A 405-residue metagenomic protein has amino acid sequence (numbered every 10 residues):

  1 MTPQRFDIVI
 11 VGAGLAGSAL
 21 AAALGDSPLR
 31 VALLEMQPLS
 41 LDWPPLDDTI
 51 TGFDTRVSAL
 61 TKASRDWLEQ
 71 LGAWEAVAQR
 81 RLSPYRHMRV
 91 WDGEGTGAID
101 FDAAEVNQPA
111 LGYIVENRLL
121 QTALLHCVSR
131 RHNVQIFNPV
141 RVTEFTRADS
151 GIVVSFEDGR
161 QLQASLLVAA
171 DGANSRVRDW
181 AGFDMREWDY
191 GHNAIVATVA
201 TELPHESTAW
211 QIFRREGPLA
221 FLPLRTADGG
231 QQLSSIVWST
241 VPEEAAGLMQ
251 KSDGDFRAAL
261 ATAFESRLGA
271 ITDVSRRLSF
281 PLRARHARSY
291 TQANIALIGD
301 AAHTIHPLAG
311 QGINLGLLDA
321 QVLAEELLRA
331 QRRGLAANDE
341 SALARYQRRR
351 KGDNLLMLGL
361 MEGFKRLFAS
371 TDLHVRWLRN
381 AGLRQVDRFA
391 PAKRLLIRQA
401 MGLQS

Functional and structural regions predicted by a protein language model:
P3-R5, V77-W180, W188-N193: Conserved N-terminal helical subregion
F6-L33: N-terminal Rossmann-like FAD-binding beta1-loop-alpha1 element of flavoenzymes
G25-R56: Glycine-rich FAD pyrophosphate-binding loop
T51-G93: N-terminal FAD cofactor-binding segment of flavoenzymes
G72-A73, N174-A209, L219, T240-E244 (+1 more regions): Central beta-strand plus flanking loop segment that forms part of the substrate or channel wall within the catalytic
R215-F280: Conserved FAD/dinucleotide-binding core of flavoprotein oxidoreductases
S289-P307: Short FAD-binding loop at a beta-strand-to-alpha-helix junction that anchors the flavin cofactor in diverse
E325-S405: C-terminal helical "tail/cap" subdomain of flavin- and related membrane-associated enzymes
